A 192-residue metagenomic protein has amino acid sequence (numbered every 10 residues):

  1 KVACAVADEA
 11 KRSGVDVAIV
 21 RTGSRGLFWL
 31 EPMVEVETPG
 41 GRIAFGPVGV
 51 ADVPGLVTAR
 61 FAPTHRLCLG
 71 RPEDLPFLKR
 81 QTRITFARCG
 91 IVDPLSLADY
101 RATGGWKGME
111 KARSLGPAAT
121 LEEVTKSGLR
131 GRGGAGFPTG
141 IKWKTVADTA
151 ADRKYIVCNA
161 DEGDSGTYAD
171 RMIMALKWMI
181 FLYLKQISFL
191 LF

Functional and structural regions predicted by a protein language model:
K1-F192: Feature of Fe-S/electron-transfer and energy-metabolism proteins that preferentially highlights extended coupling
